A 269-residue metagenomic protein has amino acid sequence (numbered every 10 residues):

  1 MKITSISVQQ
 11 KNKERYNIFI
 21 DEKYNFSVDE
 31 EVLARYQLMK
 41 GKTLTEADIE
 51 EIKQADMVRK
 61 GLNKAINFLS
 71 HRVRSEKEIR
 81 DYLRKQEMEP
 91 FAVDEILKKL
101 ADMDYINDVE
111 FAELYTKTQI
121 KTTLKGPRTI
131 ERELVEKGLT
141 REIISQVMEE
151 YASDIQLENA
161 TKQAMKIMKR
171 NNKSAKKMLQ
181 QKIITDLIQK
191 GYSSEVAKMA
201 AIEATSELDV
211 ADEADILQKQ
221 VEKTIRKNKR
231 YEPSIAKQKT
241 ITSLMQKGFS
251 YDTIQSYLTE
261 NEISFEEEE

Functional and structural regions predicted by a protein language model:
M1-E269: An alpha-helical, amphipathic repeat domain used for nucleic-acid recognition, typified by the mTERF helical solenoid
